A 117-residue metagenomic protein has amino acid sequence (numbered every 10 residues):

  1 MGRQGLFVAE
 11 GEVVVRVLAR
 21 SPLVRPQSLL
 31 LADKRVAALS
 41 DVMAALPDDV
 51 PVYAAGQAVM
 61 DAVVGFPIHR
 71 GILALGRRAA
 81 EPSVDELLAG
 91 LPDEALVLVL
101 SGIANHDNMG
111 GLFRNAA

Functional and structural regions predicted by a protein language model:
M1-G71: N-terminal positively charged helical leader segments and presequences
E12-V14, A80-L87: A short, well-structured juxtamembrane/interface segment
R20-L23, A45-P47, V52-A54, A58 (+2 more regions): RNA substrate-binding interface of SAM-dependent RNA methyltransferases
L31-R35, R77, G102: Structural motif
G65-I68, R77, R114: Short capping/connector residues at structural and topological boundaries
G71-E81: Short, structured interface segments
